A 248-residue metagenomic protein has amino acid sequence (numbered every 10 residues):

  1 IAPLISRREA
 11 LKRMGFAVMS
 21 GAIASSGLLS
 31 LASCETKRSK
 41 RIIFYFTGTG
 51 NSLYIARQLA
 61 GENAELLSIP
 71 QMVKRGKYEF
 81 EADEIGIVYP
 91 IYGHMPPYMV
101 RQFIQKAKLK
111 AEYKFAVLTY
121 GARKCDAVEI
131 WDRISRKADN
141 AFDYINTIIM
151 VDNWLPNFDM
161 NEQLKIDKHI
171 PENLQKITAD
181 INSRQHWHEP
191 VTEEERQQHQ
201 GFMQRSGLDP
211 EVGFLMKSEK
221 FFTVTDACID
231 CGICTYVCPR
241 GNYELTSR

Functional and structural regions predicted by a protein language model:
I1-E9, A32-S33: N-terminal secretory signal peptides
L11-A32: N-terminal export signals
S26-G48, I55, E62: C-terminal segment of N-terminal export signals and the immediately downstream linker at the start of the mature
G61, A179-W187, I233-P239: Generic secondary-structure signature for well-ordered alpha-helical cores
P70-D152: Helix-loop-strand module that forms the ligand-binding subsite of alpha/beta enzymes
L155, E189-K220: Alpha-helical membrane-targeting segments
L155-H199: Glycine-rich phosphate/pyrophosphate-binding loop and the adjoining helix
G207-R248: Ferredoxin-like iron-sulfur electron-transfer modules
